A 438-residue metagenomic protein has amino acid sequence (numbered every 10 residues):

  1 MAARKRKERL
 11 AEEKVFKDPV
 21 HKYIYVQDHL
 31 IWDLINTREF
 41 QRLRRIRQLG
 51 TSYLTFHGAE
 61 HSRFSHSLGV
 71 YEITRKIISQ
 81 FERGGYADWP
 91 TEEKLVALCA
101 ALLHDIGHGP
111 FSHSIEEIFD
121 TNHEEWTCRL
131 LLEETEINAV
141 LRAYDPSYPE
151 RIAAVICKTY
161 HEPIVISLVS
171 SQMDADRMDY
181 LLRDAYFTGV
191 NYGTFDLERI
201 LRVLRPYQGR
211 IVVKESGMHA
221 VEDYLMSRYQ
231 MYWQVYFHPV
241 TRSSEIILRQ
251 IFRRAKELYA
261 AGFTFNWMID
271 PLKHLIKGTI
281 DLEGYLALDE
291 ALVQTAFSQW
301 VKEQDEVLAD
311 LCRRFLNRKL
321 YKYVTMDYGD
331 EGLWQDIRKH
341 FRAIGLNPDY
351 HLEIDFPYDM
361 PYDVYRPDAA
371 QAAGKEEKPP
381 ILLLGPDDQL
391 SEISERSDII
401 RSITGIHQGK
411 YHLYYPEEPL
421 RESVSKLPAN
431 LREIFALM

Functional and structural regions predicted by a protein language model:
M1-V96, P110-M438: Histidine-centered, transition-metal-coordinating active-site segments
V96, A101-L102: Elongated alpha-helical scaffolds
L103, G107-H108: Short active-site segment of divalent metal-dependent hydrolases/proteases that encodes the spacing between
